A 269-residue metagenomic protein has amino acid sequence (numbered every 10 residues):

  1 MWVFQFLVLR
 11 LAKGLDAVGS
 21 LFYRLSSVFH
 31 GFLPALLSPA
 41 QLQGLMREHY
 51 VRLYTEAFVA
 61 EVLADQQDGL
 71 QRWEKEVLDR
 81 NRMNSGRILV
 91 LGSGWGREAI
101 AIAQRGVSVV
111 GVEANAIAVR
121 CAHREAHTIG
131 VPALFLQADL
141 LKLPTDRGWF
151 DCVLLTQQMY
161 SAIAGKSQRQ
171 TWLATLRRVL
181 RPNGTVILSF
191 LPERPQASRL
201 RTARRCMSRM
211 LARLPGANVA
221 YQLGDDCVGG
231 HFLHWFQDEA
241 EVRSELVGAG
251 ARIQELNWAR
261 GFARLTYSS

Functional and structural regions predicted by a protein language model:
W2-M83: Conserved class I S-adenosyl-L-methionine
S85-G94: Conserved class I S-adenosyl-L-methionine
W95-K142: Class I SAM-dependent methyltransferase SAM/SAH-binding core
L141-V153: A short acidic, Gly/Pro-enriched loop at the edge of an enzyme's catalytic core that lines a small-molecule cofactor
C152-S167: A short SAM/SAH-binding and catalytic strip from SAM-dependent methyltransferases
Q170-P182: A short glycine-rich, Lys/Arg-flanked "PGG" loop and its adjoining helix->strand segment in the class I
I187-E245: SAM-dependent methyltransferase
A251, E255-S269: Core SAM-dependent methyltransferase catalytic element
